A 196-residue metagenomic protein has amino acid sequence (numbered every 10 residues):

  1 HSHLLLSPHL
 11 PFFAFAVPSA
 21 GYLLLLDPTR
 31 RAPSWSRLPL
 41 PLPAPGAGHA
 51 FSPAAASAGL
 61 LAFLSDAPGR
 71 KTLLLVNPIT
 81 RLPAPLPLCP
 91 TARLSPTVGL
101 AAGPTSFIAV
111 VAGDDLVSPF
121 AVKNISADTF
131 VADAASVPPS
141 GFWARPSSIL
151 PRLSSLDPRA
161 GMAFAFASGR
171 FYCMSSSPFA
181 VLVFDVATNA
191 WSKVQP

Functional and structural regions predicted by a protein language model:
H1-S34: Skp1-binding F-box subdomain of Cullin-RING ligase substrate receptors
H9-V17, P39-P41, S95-T97: Short, glycine/charge-rich beta-strand/loop segments that flank catalytic centers and engage negatively charged groups
G21-L24, P33-S36, G59, K71-L74: N-terminal, well-ordered alpha-helical segments
L25-G46, L150-R152: Short, flexible N-terminal segments of the mature chain
L42-P196: A sequence/structural signal of beta-propeller blade repeats
